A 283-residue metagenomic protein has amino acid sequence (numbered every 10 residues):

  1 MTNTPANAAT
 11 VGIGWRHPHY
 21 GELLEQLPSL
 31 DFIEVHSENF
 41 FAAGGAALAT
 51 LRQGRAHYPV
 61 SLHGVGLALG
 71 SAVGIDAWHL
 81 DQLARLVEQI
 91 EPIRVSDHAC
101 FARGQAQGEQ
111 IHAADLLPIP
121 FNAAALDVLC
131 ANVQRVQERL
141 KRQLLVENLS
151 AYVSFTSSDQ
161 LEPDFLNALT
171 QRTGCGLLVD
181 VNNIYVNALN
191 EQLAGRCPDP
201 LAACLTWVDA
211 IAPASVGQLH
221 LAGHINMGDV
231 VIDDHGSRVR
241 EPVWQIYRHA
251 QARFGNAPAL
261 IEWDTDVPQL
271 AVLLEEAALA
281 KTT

Functional and structural regions predicted by a protein language model:
M1-E22: Boundary/entry segment of secreted carbohydrate-active catalytic domains
A9-W15, D31-V35, V60-H63, I93-D97 (+4 more regions): Hydrophobic faces of well-ordered beta-strands that scaffold small-molecule active sites in alpha/beta enzyme cores
P18-Y20, S37-A49, A68-W78, Y152-Q160 (+3 more regions): Acidic-and-aromatic substrate-binding clefts and catalytic sites of carbohydrate-active enzymes
E22-P28, G45-L62, W78-I93, Q134-R139 (+3 more regions): Acidic (Asp/Glu)-rich catalytic clusters
A42-G44, G74, L116-L126, N187-F254: Gly/Pro-rich active-site loop or hairpin
D76-L177, E241: Active-site acidic/histidine proton-transfer and metal-coordination neighborhood in alpha/beta enzyme cores
Q137-D229: Acidic/histidine-rich catalytic cores of soluble enzymes
L270-T283: C-terminal helical cap(s) of enzyme catalytic domains, especially alpha/beta-barrels
